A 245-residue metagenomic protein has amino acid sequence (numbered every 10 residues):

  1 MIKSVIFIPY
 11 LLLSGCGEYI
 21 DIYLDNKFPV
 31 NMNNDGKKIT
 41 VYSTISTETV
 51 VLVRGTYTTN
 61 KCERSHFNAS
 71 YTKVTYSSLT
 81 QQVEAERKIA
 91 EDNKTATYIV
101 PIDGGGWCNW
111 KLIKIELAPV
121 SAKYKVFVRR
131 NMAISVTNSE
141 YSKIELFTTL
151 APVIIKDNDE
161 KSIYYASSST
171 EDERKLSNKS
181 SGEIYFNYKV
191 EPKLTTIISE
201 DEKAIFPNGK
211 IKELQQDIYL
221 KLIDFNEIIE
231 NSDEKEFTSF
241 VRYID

Functional and structural regions predicted by a protein language model:
M1-S14: Sec-dependent bacterial lipoprotein signal peptides
I8, N33-D35, I45, A90: A generic structural signal for short, solvent-exposed coil/turn residues that cap or connect secondary-structure
G17-Y19: Bacterial signal peptide processing site
D21-I39: Extracellular ectodomain segments of secreted/surface proteins
T40-S46: Short edge beta-strand/loop segments characteristic of extracellular beta-sandwich folds
V50-D159: Structured domain cores in non-transmembrane regions
A133-D245: A eukaryote-biased signal for long
